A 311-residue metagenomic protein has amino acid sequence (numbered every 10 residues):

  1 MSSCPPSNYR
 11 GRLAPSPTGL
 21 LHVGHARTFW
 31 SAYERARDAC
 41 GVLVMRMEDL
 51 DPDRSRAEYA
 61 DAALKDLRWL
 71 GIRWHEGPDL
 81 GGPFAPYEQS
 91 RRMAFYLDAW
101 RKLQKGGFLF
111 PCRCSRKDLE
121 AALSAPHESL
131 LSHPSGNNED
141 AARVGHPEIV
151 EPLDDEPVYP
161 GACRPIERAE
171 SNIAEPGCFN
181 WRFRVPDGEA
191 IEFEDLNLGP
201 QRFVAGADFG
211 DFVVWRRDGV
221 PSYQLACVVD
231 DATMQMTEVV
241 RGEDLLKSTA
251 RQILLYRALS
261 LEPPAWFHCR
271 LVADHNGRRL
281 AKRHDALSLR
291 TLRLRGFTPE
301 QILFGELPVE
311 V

Functional and structural regions predicted by a protein language model:
S2-L130, D140, E148, E243-D244 (+1 more regions): N-terminal Rossmann-like or analogous alpha/beta NTP/dinucleotide-binding catalytic cores that position adenine
H22, A85-R92, A265-L271, G305-V311: Noncatalytic linker/hinge segments flanking ATPase motor cores
D66, A99, A122, I166 (+2 more regions): Residues that form generic nucleotide/phosphate-binding pockets
H75-P78, P263-W266, E300-I302: Short, surface-exposed acidic
F84, H275-V311: Conserved catalytic-core subdomain
K117-L280, S288-R293: Active-site cores that bind ATP or allylic diphosphates and position pyrophosphate for catalysis
